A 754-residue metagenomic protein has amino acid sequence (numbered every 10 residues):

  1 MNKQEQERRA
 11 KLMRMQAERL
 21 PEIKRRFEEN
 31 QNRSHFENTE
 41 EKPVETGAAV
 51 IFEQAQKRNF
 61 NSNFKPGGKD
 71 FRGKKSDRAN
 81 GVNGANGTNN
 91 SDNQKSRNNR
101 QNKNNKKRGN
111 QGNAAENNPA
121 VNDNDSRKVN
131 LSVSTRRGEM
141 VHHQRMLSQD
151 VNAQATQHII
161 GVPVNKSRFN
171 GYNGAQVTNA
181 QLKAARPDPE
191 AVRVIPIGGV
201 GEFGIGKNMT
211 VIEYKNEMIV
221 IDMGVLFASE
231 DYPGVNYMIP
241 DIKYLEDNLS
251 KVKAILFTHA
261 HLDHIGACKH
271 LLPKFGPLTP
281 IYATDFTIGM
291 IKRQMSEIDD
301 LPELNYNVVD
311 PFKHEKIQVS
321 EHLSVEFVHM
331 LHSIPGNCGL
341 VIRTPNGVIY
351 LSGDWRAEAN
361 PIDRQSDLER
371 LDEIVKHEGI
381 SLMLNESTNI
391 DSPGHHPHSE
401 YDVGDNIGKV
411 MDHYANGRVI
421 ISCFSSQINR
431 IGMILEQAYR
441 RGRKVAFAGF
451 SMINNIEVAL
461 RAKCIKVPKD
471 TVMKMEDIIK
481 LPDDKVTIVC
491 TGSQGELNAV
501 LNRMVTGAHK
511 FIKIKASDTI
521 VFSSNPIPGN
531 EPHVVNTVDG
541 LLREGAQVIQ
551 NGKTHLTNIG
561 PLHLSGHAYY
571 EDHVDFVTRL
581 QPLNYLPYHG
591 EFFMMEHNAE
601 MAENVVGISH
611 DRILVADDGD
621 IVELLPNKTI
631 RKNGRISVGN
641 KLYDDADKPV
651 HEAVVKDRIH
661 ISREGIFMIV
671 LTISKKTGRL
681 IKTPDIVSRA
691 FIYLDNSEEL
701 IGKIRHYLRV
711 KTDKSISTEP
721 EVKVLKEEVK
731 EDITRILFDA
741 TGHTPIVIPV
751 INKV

Functional and structural regions predicted by a protein language model:
M1-N179, K183-R186: Intrinsically disordered, low-complexity RNA-associated tracts
K3, E719-V754: C-terminal tails and terminal domains of large nucleic-acid-associated and other macromolecular-machine proteins
N152-L256, H261-K480, A499-K513, P532-N536: His/Asp/Glu-rich metal-coordinating catalytic cores of metallo-dependent phosphodiesterases/hydrolases acting on
Y282, L586-P587, I748: Short glycine-rich phosphate-binding loop at a beta-alpha junction
M295, A602, L737: Conserved hydrophobic residues forming the short capping helix/wall of the S-adenosyl-L-methionine
N307-V309, M383, V489, V615 (+1 more regions): Extended hydrophobic secondary-structure segments that form protein cores and membrane-embedded regions
H329, T344, C490-G492, L671-K675 (+1 more regions): Flexible glycine-/small-residue-rich
S392, H396-L700, R705-E719, K726-E727 (+1 more regions): Hard-cation-handling environments
